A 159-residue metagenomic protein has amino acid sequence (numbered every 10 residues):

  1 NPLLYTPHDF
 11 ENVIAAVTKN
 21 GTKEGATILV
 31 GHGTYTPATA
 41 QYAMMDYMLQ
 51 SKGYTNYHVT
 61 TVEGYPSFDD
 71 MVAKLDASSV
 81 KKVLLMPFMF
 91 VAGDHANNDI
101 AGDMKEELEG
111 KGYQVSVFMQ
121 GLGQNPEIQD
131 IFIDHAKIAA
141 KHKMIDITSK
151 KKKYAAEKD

Functional and structural regions predicted by a protein language model:
N1-D159: Extended amphipathic ligand-handling, pore-lining, and cofactor/metal-binding catalytic surfaces
